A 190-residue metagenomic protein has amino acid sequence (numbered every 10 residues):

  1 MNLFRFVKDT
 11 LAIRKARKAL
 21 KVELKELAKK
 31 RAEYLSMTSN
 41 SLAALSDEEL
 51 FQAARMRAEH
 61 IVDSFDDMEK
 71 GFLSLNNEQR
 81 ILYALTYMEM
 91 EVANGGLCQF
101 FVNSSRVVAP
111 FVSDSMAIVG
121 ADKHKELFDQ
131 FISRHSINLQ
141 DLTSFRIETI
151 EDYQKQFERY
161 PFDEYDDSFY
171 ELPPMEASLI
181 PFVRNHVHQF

Functional and structural regions predicted by a protein language model:
N2-A19: Eukaryotic low-complexity, non-globular regulatory regions
A16-Y83, E89-N94, C98-A109, S115-F190: Extended, alpha-helix-rich binding/interface surfaces that flank or overlap catalytic cores and mediate recognition
